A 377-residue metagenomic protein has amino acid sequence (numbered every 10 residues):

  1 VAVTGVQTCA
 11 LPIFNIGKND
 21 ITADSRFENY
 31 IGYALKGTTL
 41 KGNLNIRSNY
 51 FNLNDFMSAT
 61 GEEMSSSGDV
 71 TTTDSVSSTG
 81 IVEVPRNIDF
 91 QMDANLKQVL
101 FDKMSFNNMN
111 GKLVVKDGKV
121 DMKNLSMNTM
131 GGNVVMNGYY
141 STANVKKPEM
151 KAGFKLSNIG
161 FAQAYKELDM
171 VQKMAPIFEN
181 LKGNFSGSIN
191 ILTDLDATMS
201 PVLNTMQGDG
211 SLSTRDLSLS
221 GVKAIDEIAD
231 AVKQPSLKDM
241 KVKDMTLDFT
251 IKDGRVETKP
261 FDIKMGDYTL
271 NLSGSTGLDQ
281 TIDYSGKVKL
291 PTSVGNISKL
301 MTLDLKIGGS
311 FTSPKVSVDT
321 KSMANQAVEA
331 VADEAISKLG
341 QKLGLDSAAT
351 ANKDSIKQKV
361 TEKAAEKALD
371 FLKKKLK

Functional and structural regions predicted by a protein language model:
V1, T8-I31, G37-M64, P85-L100 (+3 more regions): Small-residue helix/turn framework positions
A2-G5, K359: Detector for intrinsically disordered, low-structure N-terminal pre-sequences
S58-E83: Intrinsically disordered, low-complexity segments enriched in small/polar residues
K321-K377: Protein-protein interaction and targeting regions used for scaffolding, dimerization, and localization
